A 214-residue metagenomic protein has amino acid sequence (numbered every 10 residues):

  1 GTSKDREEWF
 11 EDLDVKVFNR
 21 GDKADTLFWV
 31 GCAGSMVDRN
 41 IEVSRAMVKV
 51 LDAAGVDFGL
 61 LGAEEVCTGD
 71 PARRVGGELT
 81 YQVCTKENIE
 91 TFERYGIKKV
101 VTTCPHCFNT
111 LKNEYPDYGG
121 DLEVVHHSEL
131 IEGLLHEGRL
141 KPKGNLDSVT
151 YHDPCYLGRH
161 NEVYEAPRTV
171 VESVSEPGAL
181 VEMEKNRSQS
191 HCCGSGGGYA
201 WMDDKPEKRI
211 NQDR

Functional and structural regions predicted by a protein language model:
G1, T80-V83, E87, E123 (+3 more regions): Ferredoxin-type iron-sulfur electron-transfer modules in oxidoreductases and energy-metabolism complexes
G1-T103, F108-Y115, G119, E137: Iron-sulfur-cluster electron-transfer modules
V30, C104, H126-S128, D153: Short, structured patches in soluble enzyme cores that scaffold and shape functional sites
G34, F108, E132, L157 (+1 more regions): Surface-exposed, flexible loop/turn segments at secondary-structure boundaries
A53, G119-D121, L146, S175: Short, well-ordered coil/turn elements that cap or connect secondary structure elements
H126-E132, K185: Short, acidic/turn-prone active-site loops that include or flank metal/cofactor- and phosphate-binding residues
L135-R214: Redox cofactor-anchoring modules in respiratory/redox and cofactor-processing assemblies
